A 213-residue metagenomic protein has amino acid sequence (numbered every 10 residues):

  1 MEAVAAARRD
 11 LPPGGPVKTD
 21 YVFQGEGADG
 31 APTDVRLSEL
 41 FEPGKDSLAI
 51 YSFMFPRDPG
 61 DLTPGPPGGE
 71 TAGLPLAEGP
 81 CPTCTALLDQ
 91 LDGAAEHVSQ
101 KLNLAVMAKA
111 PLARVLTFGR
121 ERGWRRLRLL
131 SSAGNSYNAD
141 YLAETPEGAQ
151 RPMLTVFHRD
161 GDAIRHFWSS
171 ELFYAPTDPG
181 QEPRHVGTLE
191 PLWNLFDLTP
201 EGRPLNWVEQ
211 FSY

Functional and structural regions predicted by a protein language model:
M1-L48, F53-E96, Q100-K101, T117-E121 (+1 more regions): Non-globular targeting/processing and membrane-anchoring segments
S99, N103-S131: Conserved segment of the thioredoxin-like fold in thiol-based oxidoreductases
